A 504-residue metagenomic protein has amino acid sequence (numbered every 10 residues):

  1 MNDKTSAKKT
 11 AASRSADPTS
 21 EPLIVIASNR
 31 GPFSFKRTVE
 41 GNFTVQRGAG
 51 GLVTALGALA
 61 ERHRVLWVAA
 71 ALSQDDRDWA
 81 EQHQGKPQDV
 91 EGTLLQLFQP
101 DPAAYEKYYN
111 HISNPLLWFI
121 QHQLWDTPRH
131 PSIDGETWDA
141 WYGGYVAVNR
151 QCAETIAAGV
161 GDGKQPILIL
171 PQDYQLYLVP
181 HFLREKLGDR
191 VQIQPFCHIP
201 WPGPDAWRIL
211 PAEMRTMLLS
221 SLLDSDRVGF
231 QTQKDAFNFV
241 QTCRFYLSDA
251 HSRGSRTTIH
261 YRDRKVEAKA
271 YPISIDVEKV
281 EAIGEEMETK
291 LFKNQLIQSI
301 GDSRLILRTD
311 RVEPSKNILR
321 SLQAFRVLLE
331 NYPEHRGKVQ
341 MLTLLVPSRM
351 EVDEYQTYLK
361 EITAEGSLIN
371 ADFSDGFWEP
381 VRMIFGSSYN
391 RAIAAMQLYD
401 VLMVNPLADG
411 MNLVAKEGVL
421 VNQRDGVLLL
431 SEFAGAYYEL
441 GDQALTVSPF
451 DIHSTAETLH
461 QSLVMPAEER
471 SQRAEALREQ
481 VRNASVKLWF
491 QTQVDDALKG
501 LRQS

Functional and structural regions predicted by a protein language model:
N2-S504: Catalytic cores of carbohydrate-active enzymes across secretory and cytosolic contexts
